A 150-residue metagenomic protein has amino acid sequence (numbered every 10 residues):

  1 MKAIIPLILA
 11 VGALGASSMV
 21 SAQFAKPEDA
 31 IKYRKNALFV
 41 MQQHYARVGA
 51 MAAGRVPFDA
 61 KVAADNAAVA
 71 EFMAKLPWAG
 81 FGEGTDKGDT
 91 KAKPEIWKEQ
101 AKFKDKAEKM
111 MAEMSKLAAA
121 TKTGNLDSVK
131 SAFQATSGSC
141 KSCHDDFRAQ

Functional and structural regions predicted by a protein language model:
M1-I8: Bacterial N-terminal signal peptides that target proteins for export
L9-L14: Hydrophobic helical h-region of N-terminal Sec-dependent signal peptides in bacterial secretory/periplasmic proteins
G15-M19: N-terminal signal peptide c-region/cleavage motif recognized by signal peptidases
F24, E28-A60, N66-Q150: Sequence context surrounding c-type heme c attachment/ligation sites in exported
